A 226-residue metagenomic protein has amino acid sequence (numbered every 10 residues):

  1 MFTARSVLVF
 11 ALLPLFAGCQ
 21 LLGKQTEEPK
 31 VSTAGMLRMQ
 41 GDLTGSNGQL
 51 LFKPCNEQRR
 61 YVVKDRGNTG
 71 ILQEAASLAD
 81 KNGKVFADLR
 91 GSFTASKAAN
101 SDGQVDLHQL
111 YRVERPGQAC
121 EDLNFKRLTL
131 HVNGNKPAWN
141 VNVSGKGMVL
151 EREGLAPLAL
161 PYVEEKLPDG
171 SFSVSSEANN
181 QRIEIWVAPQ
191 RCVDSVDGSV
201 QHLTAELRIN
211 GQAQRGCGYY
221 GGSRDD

Functional and structural regions predicted by a protein language model:
L15-G18: C-terminal motif of bacterial Sec signal peptides marking the signal peptidase cleavage site
Q20-L22: Bacterial signal peptide processing site
V31, L50-V85, E177-N179: Small beta-barrel nucleic-acid-binding modules, principally OB-folds
S32-K53, G91: Structural detector for short beta-strands of small beta-barrel domains
G41, A79-Q104: Flexible glycine-rich surface loops and low-complexity tracts that mediate binding to linear polymers
C55-G67, L130-W186: Central antiparallel beta-sheet cores of small beta-barrel/beta-sandwich binding domains
S96-D102, D194-G198, T204-G216: Short, exposed beta-strand-loop hairpins at the edges of beta-sheets in extracellular/periplasmic proteins
S96-D122: OB-fold/S1-family single-stranded nucleic acid-binding modules
